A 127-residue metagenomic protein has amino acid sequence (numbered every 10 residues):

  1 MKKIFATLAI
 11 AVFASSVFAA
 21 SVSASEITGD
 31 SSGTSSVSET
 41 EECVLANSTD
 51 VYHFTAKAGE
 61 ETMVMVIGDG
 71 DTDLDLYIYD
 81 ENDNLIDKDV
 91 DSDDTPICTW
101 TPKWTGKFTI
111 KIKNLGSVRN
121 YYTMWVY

Functional and structural regions predicted by a protein language model:
M1-T7: Positively charged n-region of N-terminal signal peptides that target proteins for export
T7, V22-S25, M65: Hydrophobic transmembrane signal anchors and adjacent membrane-proximal interface regions, especially in viral
L8-S16: Bacterial N-terminal signal peptides
V17, S35-S36, T72, Y122: Intrinsic low-complexity, intrinsically disordered segments enriched in polar/basic residues
A20-T49: Transition segment at domain starts
C43-Y121, W125-Y127: Acidic, Ser/Thr/Pro-rich low-complexity intrinsically disordered segments
